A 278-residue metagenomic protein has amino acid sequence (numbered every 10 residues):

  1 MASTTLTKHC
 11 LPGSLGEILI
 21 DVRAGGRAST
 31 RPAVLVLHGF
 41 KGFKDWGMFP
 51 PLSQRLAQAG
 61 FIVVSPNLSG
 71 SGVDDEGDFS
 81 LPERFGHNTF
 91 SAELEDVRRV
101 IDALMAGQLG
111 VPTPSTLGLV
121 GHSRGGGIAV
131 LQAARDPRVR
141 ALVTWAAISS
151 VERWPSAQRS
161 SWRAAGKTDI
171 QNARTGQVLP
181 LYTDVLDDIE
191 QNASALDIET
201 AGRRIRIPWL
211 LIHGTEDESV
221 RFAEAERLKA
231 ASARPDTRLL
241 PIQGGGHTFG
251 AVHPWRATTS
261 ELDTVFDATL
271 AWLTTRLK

Functional and structural regions predicted by a protein language model:
M1-R27: N-terminal cap/lid segment of alpha/beta-hydrolase-fold proteins
K41-S53, A223-E224: The serine-hydrolase catalytic nucleophile loop
F49, I207, R221-A230: Short alpha-helix in the alpha/beta-hydrolase fold that links the catalytic acid
S53-S80: Conserved alpha/beta-hydrolase
R84-Q108: Alpha/beta-hydrolase active-site loop
D102-R163: Primarily recognizes the serine-hydrolase "nucleophile elbow" in alpha/beta-hydrolase and SGNH/GDSL folds
I205, L211-H213, D217: Short beta-strand/loop motif that positions the catalytic acidic residue of the alpha/beta-hydrolase fold
F249, H253-K278: Catalytic active-site module of serine/aspartate enzymes centered on a nucleophile-bearing elbow/loop
